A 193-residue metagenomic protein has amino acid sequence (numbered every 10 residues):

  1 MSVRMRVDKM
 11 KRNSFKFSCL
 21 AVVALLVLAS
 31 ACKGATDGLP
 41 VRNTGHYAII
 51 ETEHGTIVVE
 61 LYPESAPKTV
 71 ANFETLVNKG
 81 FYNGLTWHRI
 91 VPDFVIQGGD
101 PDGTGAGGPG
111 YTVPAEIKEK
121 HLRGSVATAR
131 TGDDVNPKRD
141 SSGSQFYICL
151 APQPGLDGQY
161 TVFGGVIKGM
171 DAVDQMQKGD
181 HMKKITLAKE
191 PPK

Functional and structural regions predicted by a protein language model:
R6, K11-C19, L26-K193: Cyclophilin-like peptidyl-prolyl cis-trans isomerases
